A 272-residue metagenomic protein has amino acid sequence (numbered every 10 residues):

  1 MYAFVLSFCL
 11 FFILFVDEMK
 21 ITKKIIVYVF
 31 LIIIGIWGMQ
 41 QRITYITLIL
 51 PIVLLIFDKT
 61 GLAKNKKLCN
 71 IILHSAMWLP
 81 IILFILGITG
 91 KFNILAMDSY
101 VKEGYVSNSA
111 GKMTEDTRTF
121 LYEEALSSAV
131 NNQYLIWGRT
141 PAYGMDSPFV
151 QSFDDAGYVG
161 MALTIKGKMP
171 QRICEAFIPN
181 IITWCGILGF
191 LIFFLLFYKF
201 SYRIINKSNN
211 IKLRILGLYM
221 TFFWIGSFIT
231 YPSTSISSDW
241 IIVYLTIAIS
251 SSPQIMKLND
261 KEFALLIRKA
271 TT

Functional and structural regions predicted by a protein language model:
M1-Y105, G167-T271: Hydrophobic transmembrane helix bundles of membrane-integrated enzymes that assemble and modify cell-envelope
S109-C185: Long extracytoplasmic/lumenal interhelical loops at the membrane interface of multi-pass membrane proteins
